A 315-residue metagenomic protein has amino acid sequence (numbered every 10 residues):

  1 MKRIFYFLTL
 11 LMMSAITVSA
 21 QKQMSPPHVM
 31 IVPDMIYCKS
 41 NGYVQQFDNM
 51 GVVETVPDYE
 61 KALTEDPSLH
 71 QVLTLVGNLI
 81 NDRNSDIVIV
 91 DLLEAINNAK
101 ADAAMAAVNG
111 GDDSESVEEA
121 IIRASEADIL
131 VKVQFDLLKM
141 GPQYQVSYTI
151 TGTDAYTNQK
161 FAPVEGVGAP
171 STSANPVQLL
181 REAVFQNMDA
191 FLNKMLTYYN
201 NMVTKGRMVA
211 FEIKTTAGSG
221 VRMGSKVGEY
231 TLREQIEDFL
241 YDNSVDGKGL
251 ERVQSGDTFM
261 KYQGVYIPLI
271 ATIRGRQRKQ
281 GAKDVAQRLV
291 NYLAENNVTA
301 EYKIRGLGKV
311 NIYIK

Functional and structural regions predicted by a protein language model:
M1-Q23: Bacterial Sec-dependent N-terminal signal peptides
Q21-Y43, Q159-L250, I304-G306: C-terminal/domain-edge helix-coil "capping" segments
M24-P26, P67, Q71, L75 (+4 more regions): Extracytoplasmic
V32-M35, L92-L93, Q134-D136: Active-site-proximal beta-strand/loop segments in catalytic clefts of secreted hydrolases
Y43-S116, A120-S125, L130, Y230-A294: N-terminal segment of the mature soluble domain
E126-S173, K309-K315: Amphipathic beta-strand/beta-sheet edge segments enriched in Tyr/Trp
Q134-K139, L250-S255, E301: Short amphipathic beta-strand and strand-loop transition segments with alternating hydrophobic
A286-K315: C-terminal basic regulatory modules in eukaryotic proteins
